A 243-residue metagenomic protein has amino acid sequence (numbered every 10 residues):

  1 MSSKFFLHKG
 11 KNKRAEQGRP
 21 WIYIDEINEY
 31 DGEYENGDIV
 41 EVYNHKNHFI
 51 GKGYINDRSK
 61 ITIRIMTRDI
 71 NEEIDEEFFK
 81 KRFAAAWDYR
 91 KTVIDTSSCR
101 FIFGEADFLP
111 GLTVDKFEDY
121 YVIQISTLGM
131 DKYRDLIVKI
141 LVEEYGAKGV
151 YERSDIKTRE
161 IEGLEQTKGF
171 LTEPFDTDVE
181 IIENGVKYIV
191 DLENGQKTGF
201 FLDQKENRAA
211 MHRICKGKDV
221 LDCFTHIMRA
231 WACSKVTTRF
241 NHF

Functional and structural regions predicted by a protein language model:
M1-L112, K116: Non-catalytic accessory regions of SAM-dependent methyltransferases
G104-L109, T113-D115, D131-F200: Non-catalytic substrate-recognition/targeting regions of SAM-dependent transferases
D119, Y188, N207: Conserved hydrophobic/aromatic pocket- or pore-lining residues that grip, position, or stack substrates in active sites
Y121-I125: Carbohydrate-binding surface patches
G169, D191, A210-G217: Glycine-rich helix-loop-beta junction characteristic of Rossmann-like nucleotide cofactor-binding loops
M211-R213, I227-R239: Conserved SAM-binding loop of SAM-dependent methyltransferases across substrates and taxa, primarily the Class I
K216-H226: Conserved class I S-adenosyl-L-methionine
D222, N241-F243: Conserved SAM-binding motif I beta-strand of class I
